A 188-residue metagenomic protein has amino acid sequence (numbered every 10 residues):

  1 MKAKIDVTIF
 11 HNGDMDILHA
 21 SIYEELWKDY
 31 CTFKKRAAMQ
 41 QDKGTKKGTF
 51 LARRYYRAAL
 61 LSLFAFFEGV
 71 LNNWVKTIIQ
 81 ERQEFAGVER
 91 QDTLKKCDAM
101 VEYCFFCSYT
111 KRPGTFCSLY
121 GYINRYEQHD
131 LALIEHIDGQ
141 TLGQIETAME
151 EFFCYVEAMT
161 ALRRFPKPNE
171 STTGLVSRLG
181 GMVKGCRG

Functional and structural regions predicted by a protein language model:
M1-Y56: Charged alpha-helical initiation segments
H11-G13, L26, A65, K95 (+2 more regions): Exposed, low-complexity/repetitive linear segments and helix-based recognition motifs, biased toward charged/polar
I17-E25, D29-T32, K96-A99, T115-S118 (+2 more regions): Exposed alpha-helical structural elements
E24, C31, L61, A65 (+2 more regions): Generic structural signal for well-ordered, non-transmembrane alpha-helical segments in soluble/cytosolic regions
K34, L71, V75, M149 (+1 more regions): Hydrophobic residues within well-ordered, non-membrane alpha-helices that form the packing/core of soluble catalytic
A52-I78: Short, hydrophobic, well-ordered secondary-structure elements
N72-E135: Flexible secondary-structure boundary motifs
D130-G188: Polyanionic, low-complexity intrinsically disordered segments
